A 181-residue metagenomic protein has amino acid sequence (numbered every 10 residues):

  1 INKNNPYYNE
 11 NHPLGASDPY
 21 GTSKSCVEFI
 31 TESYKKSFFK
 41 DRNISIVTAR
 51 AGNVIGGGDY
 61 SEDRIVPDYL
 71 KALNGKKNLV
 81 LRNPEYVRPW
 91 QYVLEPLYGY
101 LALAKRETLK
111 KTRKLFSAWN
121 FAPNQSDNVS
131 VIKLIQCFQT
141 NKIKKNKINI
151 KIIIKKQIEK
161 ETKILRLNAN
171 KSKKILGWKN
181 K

Functional and structural regions predicted by a protein language model:
I1-N4, F38-I44, D59, N74 (+1 more regions): Proline-centered turn/helix-capping motifs that create local helix->coil transitions or kinks
I1-V54, S61: Catalytic helix-loop patch of NAD(P)-dependent Rossmann-fold dehydrogenases
G15, S23, G58-E62, D127 (+2 more regions): Residue-level signature of the cytosolic catalytic core of signaling kinases
C26, I30-Y34, Y69, L134 (+1 more regions): Hydrophobic alpha-helix immediately C-terminal to the catalytic Tyr-X-X-X-Lys motif of short-chain
N53, G57-D59, E85-P89: Heptad-repeat alpha-helical coiled-coil signaling segments
L73-K181: C-terminal substrate-binding subdomain of Rossmann-fold SDR/epimerase-dehydratase oxidoreductases
